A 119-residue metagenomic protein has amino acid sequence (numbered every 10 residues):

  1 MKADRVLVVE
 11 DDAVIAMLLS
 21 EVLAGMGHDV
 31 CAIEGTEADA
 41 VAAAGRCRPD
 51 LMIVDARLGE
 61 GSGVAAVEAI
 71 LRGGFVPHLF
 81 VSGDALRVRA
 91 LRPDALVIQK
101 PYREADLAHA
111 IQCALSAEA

Functional and structural regions predicted by a protein language model:
E10: Conserved acidic carboxylate
A13-A32: Two-component/phosphorelay signaling modules centered on CheY-like receiver
I33-L51: Acidic, metal-coordinating helix/loop segments flanking the phosphotransfer/catalytic sites of two-component signaling
T36, E60-A65: Acidic catalytic/metal-coordinating carboxylates
D55-A56: Active-site residues of response regulator receiver
V64-V76: Short amphipathic alpha-helix used as the core "switch/output" element in two-component signaling
V81-S82: Hydrophobic/aromatic residues positioned on beta-strands within the core alpha/beta folds
Y102-A114, E118-A119: C-terminal output helix
